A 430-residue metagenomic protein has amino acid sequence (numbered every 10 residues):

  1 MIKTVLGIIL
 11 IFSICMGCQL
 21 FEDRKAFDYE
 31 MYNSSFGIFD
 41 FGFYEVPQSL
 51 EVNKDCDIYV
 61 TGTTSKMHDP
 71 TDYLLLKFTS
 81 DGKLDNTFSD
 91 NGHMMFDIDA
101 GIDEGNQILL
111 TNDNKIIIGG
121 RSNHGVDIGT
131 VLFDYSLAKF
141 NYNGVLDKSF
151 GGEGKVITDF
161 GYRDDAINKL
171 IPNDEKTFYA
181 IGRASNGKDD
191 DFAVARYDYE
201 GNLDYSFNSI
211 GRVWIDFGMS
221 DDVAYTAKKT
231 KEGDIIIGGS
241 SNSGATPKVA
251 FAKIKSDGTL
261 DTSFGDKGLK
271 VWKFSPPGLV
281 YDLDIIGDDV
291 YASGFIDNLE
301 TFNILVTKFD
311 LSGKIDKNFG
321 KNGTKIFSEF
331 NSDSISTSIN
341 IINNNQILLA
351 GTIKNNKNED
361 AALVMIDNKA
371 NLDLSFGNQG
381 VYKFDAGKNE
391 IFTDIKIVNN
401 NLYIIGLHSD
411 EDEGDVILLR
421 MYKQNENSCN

Functional and structural regions predicted by a protein language model:
M1-L6: Bacterial N-terminal signal peptides that target proteins for export
G7-C15: Bacterial N-terminal signal peptides
Q19-N430: A sequence-level/structural motif corresponding to short, flexible coil/turn segments enriched in small polar residues
